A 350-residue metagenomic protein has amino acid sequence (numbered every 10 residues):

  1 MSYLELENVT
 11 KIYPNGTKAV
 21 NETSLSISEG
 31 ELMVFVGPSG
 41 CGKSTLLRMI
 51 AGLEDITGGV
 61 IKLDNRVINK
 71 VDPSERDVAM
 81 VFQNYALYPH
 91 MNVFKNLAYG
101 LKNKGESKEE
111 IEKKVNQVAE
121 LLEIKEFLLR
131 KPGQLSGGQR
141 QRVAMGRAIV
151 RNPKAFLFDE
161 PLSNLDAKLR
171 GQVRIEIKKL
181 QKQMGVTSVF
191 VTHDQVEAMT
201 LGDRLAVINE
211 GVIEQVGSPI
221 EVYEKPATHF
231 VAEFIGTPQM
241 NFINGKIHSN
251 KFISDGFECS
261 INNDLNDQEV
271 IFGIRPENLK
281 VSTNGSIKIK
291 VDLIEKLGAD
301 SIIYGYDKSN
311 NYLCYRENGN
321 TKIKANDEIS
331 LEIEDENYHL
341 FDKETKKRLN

Functional and structural regions predicted by a protein language model:
E5, S26, K62, K246 (+1 more regions): ABC ATPase nucleotide-binding domain
V36-P38: The feature captures the beta-strand-to-loop junction immediately N-terminal to the Walker
A51: Helix-to-loop junction immediately C-terminal to a conserved catalytic motif
T57-V60, E110, E210, Y338: Conserved coupling/switch loops of ABC nucleotide-binding domains, chiefly the family-specific signature
G59-V67: Conserved ABC transporter NBD signature motif
P73-T228: ABC ATPase nucleotide-binding domains
P238, N250-N350: Non-catalytic connector elements of ABC transporters
